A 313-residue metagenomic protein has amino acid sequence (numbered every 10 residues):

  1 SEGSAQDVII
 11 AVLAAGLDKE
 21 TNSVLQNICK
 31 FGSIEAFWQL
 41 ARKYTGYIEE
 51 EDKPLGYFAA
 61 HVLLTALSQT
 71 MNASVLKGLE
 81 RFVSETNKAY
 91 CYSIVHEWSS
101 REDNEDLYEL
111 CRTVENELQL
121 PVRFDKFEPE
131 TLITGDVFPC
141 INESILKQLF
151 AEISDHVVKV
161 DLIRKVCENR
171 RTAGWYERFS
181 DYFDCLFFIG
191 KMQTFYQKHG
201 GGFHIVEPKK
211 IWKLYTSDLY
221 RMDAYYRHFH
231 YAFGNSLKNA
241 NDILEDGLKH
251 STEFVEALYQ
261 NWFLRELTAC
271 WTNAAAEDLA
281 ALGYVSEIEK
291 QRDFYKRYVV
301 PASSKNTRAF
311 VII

Functional and structural regions predicted by a protein language model:
S1-R308, I313: …; additionally, a secondary subgroup of soluble metalloenzymes is captured
